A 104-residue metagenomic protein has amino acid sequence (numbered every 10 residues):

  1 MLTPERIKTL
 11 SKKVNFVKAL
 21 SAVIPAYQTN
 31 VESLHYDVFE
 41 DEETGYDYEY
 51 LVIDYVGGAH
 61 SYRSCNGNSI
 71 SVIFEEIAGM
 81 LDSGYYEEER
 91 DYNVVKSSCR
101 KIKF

Functional and structural regions predicted by a protein language model:
L2-V31: Negatively charged, low-complexity tracts enriched in Asp/Glu with abundant Ser/Thr
A26-S97: Acidic, low-complexity, intrinsically disordered interaction modules
C99-F104: Short acidic DE-rich linear segments
